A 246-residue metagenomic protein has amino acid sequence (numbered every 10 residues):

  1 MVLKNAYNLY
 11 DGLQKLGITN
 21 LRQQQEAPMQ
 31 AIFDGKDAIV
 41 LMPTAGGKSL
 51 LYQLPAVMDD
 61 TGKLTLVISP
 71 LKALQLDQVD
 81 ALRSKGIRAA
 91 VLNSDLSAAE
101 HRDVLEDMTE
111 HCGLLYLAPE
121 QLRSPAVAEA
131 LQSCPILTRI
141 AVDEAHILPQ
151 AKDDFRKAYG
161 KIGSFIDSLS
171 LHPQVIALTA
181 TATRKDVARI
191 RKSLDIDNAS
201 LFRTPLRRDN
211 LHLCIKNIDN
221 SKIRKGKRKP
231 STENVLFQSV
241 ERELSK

Functional and structural regions predicted by a protein language model:
V2-P43: Conserved pre-motif I regulatory segment
D34-V40, K63-L64, H111-G113, P173-Q174: Pre-Walker A (Motif I) flank of P-loop NTPase domains
G35-P55, L66-S69, L178-T179: Walker A/P-loop
S49-L50, K63-I87, V91-L96, E100 (+2 more regions): Conserved Walker A/P-loop ATP-binding site and its immediately adjacent core in helicase/helicase-like ATPase domains
D95-L96, C112-R123, I218-I223, K227-N234: Short glycine-rich substrate-engagement loop in P-loop NTPases that contacts/grips substrate
E100-L115: Conserved motor-coupling elements within RecA-like helicase/translocase cores
G113, E120-R123, V127-Q174: SF2 helicase catalytic motif II
I166-P173, T181-L244: Interdomain hinge/linker at the junction between the two RecA-like core domains of SF2 helicases
